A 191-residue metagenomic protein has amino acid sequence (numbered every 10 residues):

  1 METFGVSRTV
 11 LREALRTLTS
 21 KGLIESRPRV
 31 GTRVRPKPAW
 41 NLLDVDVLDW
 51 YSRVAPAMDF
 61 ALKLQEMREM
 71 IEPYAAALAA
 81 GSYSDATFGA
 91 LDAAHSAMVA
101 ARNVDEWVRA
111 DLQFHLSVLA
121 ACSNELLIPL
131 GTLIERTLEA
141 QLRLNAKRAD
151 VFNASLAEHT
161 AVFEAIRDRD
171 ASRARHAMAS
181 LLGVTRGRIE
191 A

Functional and structural regions predicted by a protein language model:
M1-M70, A77: Short linear motifs at protein or domain termini
R8, R12, R68, E72 (+4 more regions): Short, cationic motifs built from Arg/Lys/His that form the positively charged side of catalytic pockets
P56, I71, A93, A154-A157: Alpha-helix N-cap/N′ positions at the starts of helices
A80, L119-A120: Helix-capping/transition residues at the boundaries of transmembrane alpha-helices and the short helical linkers
G81, N103, R167-D168: Alpha-helix C-terminal capping/termination sites
A86-A90, R173: Alpha-helical positions within canonical tetratricopeptide repeat
H95, V99, R109, Q113-L116 (+1 more regions): C-terminal all-alpha effector/ligand-binding and dimerization domain of prokaryotic HTH-type transcriptional repressors
